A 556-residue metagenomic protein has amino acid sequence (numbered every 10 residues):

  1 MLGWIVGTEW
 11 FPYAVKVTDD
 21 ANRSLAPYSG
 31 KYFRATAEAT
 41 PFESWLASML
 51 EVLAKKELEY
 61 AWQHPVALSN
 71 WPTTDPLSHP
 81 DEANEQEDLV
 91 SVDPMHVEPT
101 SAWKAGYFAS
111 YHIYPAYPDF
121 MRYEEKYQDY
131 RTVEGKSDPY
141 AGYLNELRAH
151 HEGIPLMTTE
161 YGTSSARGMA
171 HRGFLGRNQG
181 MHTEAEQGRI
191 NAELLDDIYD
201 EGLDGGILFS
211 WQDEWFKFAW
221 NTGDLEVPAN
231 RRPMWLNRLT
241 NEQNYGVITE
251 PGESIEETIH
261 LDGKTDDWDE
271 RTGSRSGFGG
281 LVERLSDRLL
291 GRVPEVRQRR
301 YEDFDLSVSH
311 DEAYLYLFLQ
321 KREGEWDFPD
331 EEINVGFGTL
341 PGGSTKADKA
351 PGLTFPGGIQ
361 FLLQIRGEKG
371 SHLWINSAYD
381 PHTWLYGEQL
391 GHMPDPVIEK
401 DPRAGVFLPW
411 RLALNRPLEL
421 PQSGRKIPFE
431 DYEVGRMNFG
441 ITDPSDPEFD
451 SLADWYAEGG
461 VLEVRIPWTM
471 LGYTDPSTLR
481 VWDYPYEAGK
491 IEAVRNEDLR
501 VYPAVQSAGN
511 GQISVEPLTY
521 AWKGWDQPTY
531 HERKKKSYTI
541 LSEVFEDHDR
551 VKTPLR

Functional and structural regions predicted by a protein language model:
M1-P12, P41-Q63, L89-S101, E193-E201: An active-site-proximal structural segment forming one wall of the substrate-binding cleft that immediately precedes
M1-T40, A61-P72, D204: Active-site groove signature of glycoside hydrolases
W4, L53, A109, E160 (+2 more regions): Conserved, mostly hydrophobic/aromatic
V17-S44, Y123-G135, M169-H182: A solvent-exposed, charged loop/short amphipathic helix patch at secondary-structure junctions
E87-L175: Glycoside hydrolase catalytic-domain groove-lining segments
G173-G176, E186, D197-S274, V282 (+4 more regions): Aromatic-rich peripheral "rim/lid" segments of glycoside hydrolase catalytic domains that contact and position glycan
G263, A313-R322, G460-W468: Short, well-ordered beta-strand segments enriched in hydrophobic/aromatic residues
S274-G279, D287, E295-L420, T478 (+1 more regions): Surface-exposed, glycine/proline- and aromatic-rich loop segments on solvent-exposed faces across compartments
